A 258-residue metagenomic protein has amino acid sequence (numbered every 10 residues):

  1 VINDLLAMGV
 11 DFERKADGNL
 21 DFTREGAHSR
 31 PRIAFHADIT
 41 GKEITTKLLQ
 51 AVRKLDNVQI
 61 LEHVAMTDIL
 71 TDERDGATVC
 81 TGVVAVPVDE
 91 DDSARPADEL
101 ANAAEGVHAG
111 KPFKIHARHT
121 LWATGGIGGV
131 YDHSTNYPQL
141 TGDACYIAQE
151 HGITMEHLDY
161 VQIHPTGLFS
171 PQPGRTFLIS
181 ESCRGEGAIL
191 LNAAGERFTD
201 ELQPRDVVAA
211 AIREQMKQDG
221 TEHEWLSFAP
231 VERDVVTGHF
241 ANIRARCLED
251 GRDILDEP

Functional and structural regions predicted by a protein language model:
V1-F12, E150-V161: Conserved FAD-binding subdomain of flavin-dependent enzymes
L6-E99, V107-K111, H116-R118, A123 (+2 more regions): Conserved redox-cofactor binding core of oxidoreductases
H36-I44, V58, D75, A109-P112 (+4 more regions): Catalytic cores of large soluble enzymes that bind and process phosphate-bearing ligands
D91, I127-G129, Q162, R197: Glycine-rich nucleotide phosphate-binding loop and flanking beta-alpha elements of Rossmann-like dinucleotide-binding
P96-L100, T135-G142, L255: Glycine-rich beta-alpha-beta "Rossmann" dinucleotide-binding loop(s) and their flanking helix/strand
T120, L140-I147: Extended, hydrophobic alpha-helical segments in both membrane/secreted and soluble proteins
W122-T135: Flavin (primarily FAD) binding-site architecture
I147, I153-P258: An anion/pyrophosphate-binding glycine-rich loop and adjacent beta-alpha core in soluble alpha-beta enzymes
